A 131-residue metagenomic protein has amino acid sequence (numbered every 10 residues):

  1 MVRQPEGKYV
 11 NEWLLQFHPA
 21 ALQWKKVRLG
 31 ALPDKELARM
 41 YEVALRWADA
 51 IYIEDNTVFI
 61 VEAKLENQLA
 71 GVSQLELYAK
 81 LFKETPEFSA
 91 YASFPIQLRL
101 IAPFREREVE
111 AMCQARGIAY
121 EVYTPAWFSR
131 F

Functional and structural regions predicted by a protein language model:
M1-F131: Charged, terminal alpha-helix-loop-beta segments that serve as non-catalytic nucleic-acid engagement and/or assembly
